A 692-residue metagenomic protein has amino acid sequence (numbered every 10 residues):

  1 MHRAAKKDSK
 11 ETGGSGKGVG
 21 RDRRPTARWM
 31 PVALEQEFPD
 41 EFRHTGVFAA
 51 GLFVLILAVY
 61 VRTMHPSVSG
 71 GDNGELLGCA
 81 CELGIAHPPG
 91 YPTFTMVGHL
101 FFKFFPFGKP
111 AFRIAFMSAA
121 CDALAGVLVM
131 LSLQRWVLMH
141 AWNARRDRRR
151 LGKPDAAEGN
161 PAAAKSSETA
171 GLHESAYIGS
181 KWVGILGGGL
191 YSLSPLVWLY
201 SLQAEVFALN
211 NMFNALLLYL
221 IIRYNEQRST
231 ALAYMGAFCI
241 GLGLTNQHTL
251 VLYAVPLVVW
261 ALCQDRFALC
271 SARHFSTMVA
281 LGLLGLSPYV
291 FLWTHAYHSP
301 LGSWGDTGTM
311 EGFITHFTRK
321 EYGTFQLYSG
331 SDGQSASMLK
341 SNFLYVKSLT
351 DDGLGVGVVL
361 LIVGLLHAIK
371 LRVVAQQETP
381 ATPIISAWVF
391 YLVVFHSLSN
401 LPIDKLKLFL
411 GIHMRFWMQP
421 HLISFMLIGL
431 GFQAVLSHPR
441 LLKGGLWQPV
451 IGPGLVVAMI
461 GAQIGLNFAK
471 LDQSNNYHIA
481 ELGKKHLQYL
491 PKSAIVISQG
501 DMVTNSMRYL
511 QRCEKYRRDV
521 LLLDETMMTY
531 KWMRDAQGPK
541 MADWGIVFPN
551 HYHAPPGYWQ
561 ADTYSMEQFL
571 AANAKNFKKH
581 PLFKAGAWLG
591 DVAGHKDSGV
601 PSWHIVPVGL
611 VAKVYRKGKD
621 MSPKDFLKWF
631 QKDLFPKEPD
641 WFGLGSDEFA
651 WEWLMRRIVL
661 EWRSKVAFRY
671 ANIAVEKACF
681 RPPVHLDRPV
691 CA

Functional and structural regions predicted by a protein language model:
H2-K10, K17-G20, A33, K484-P491 (+2 more regions): C-terminal luminal/periplasmic domains and tails of membrane-associated envelope-modifying transferases
A50, F116-G171, G188, F213-L220 (+1 more regions): Transmembrane-helix motifs of polytopic, lipid-linked glycan transferases
G71, L199-F207: Short acidic/glycine- and proline-prone juxtamembrane loop motifs at membrane-interface regions of multi-pass membrane
C79-E82, G187-G189, L232-N246, V258: Membrane-interface alpha helices of multi-pass inner-membrane proteins
W142, S167-I178, S201, L217-M235 (+2 more regions): Membrane-interface transmembrane helices that cradle and orient dolichyl/undecaprenyl
I178, L430-G465: Signature aromatic-anchored transmembrane alpha helix within multi-pass, membrane-resident enzymes that catalyze glycan
N225-E226, L252-L283, R372, M459: Perimembrane helix-loop-helix junctions
D351-E378: Hydrophobic, aromatic-rich transmembrane alpha-helices and their immediate juxtamembrane boundary segments
